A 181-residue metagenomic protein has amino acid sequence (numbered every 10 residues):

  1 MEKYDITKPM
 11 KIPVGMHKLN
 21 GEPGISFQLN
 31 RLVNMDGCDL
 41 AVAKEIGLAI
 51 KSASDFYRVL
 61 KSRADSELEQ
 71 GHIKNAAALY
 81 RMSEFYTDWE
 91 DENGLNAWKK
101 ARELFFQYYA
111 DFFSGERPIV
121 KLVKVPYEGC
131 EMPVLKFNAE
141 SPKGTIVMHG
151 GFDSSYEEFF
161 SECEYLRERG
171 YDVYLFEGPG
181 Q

Functional and structural regions predicted by a protein language model:
M1-T7: Intrinsically disordered, low-structural-confidence terminal and linker regions
T7-F112: Alpha-helical protein-protein interaction scaffolds
L60, N96-S141: N-terminal cap/lid segment of alpha/beta-hydrolase-fold proteins
P133, V147-M148, L175: Structured core elements
P142-G151: Short beta-strand element of the alpha/beta-hydrolase
F152-E164: The serine-hydrolase catalytic nucleophile loop
L166-Q181: Conserved alpha/beta-hydrolase
